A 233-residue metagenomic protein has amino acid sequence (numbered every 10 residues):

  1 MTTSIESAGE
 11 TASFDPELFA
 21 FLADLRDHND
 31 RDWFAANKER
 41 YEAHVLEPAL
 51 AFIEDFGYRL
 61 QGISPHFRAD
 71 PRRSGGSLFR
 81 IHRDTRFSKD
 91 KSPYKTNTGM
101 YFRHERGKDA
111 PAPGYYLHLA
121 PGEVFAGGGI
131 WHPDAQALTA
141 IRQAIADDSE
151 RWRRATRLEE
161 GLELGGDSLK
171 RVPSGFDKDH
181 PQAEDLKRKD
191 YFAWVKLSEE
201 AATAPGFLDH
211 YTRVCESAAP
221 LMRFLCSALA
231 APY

Functional and structural regions predicted by a protein language model:
M1-A36, A193-W194, P205, A228-P232: Short, charged, low-complexity amphipathic alpha-helix
A23-I81: Active-site acidic/histidine clusters and adjacent loop/turn architecture that either coordinate catalytic ions
H66, S77-H104, A110, E150-L169: Soluble extramembrane domains of integral membrane proteins
H82-I145: Aromatic- and glycine-enriched beta-alpha-beta binding-site module
L119-Q182: Compact, glycine/acidic-enriched structural inserts
D167-T203: Intrinsically disordered, low-complexity regulatory tails
K196-Y233: C-terminal edge-of-domain segments
